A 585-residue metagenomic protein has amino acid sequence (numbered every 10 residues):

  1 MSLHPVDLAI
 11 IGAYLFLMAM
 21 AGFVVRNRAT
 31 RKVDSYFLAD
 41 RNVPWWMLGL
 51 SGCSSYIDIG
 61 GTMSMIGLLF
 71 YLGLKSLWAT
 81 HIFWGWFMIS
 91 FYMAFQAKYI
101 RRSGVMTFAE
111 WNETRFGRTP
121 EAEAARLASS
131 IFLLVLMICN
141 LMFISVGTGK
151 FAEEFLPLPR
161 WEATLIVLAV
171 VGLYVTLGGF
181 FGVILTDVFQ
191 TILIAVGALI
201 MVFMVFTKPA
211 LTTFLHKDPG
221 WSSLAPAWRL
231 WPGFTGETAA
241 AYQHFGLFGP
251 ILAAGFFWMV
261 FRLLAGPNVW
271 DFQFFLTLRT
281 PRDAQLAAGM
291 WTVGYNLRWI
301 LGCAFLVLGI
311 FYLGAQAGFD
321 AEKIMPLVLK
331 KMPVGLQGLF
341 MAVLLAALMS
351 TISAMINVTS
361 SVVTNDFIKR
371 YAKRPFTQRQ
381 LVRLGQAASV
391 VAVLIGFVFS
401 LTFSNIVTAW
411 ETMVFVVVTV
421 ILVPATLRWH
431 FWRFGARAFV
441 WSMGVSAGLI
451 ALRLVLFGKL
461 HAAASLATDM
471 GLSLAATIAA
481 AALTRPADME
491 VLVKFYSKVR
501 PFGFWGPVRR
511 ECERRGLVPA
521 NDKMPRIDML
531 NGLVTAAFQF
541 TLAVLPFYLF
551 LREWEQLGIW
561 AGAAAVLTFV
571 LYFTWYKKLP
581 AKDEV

Functional and structural regions predicted by a protein language model:
M1-V585: Membrane-embedded helix-loop-helix hairpins and adjacent transmembrane boundary segments in multi-pass transporters
